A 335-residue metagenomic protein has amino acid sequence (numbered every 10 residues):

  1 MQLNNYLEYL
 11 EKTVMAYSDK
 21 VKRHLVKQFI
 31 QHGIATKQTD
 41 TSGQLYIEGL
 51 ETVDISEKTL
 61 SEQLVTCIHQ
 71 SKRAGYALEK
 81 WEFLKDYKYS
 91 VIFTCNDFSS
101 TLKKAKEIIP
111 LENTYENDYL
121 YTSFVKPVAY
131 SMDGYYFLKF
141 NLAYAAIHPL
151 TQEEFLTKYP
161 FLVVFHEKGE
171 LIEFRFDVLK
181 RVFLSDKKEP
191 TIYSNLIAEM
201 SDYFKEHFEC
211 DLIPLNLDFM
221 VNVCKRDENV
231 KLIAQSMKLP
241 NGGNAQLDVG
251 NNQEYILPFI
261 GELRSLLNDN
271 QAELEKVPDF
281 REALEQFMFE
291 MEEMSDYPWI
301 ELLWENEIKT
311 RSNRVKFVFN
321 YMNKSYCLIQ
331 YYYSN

Functional and structural regions predicted by a protein language model:
M1-N335: Intrinsically disordered, low-complexity, charge-rich terminal extensions of nucleic-acid-associated complexes
